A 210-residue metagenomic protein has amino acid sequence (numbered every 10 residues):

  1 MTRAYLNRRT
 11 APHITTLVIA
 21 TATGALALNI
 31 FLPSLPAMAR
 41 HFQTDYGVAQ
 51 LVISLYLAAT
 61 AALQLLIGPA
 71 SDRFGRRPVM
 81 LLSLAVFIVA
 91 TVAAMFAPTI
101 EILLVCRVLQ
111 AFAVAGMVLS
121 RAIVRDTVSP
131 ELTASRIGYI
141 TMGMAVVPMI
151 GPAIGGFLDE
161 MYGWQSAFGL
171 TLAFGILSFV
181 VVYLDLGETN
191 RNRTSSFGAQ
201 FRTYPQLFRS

Functional and structural regions predicted by a protein language model:
M1-A25: Cytosolic juxtamembrane N-terminal segment immediately preceding the first transmembrane helix of multi-pass
T2-L6, T189-S210: Juxtamembrane intracellular "pre-TM" segments in multi-pass secondary transporters
N29, L57-L65, A115, P148-M149: Residue-level signature of mid-helix packing/kink "hotspots" within the transmembrane helices of 12-pass Major
S34-A61: Extracellular/periplasmic helix-loop-helix junction of adjacent transmembrane segments in MFS-like secondary
A62-E101: Conserved MFS/SLC helix-loop-helix module at the cytosolic interface between two early adjacent transmembrane helices
I102, G138-L184: Helix-loop-helix hairpin linking two adjacent transmembrane segments in secondary transporters
C106-M144: Cytoplasmic helix-loop-helix junction between adjacent transmembrane helices in 12-TM secondary transporters
